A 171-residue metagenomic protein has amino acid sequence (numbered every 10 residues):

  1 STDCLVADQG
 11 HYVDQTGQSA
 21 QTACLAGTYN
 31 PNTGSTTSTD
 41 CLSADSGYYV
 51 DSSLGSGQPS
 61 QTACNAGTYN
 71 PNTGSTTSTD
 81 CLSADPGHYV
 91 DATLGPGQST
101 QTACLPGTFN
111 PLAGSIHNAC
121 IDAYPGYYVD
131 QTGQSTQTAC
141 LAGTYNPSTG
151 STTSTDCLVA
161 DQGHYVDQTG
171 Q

Functional and structural regions predicted by a protein language model:
S1-Q171: Disulfide-rich, cysteine-dense extracellular ectodomains and adjacent flexible linkers of secreted and cell-surface
